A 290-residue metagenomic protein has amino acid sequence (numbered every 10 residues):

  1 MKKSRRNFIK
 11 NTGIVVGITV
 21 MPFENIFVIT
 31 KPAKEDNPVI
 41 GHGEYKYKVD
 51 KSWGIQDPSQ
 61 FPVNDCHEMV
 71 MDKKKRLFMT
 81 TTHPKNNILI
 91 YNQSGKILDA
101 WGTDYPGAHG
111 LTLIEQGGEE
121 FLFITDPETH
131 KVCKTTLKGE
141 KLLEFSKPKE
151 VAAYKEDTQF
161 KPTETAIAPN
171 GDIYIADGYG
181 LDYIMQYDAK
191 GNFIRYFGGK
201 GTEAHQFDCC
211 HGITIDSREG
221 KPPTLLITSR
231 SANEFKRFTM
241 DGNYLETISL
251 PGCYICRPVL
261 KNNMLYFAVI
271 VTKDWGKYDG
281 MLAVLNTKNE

Functional and structural regions predicted by a protein language model:
M1-N7, I29-T30: N-terminal secretory signal peptides
N7-F27: N-terminal export signals
K31-K51: Blade/loop signatures of beta-propeller domains
W53-S59, I97-W101, L143, V151-K155 (+2 more regions): A short beta-strand motif characteristic of beta-propeller blades
Q60-K74, D104-G118, E150-D172, T202-T224 (+3 more regions): Beta-rich, blade/repeat-based domains predominating in secreted/periplasmic proteins but also intracellular
M79-H83, L122-P127, I175-G178, S217 (+2 more regions): Conserved beta-strand positions in repeat-built beta-propeller and related beta-rich domains
N92-S94, T136-K138, D188-K190, T239-D241 (+1 more regions): Short loop/turn segments that connect beta-strands within beta-propeller blades
